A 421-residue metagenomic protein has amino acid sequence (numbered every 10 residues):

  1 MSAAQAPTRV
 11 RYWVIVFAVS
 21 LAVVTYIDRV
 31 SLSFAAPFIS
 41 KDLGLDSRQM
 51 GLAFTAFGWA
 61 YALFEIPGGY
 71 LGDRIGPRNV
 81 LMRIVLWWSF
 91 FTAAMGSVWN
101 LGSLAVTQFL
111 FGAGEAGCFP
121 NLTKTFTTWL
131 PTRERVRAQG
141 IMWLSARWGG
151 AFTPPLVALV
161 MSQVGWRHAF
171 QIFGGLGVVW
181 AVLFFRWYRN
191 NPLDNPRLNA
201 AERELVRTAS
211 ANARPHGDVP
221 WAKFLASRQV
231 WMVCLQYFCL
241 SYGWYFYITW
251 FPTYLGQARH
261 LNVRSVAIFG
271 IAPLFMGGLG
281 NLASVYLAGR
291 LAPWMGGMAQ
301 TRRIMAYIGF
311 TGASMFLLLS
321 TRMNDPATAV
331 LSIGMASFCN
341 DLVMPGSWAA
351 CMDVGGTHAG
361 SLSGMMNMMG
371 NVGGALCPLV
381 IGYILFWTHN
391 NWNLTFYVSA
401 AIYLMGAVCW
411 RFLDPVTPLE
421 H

Functional and structural regions predicted by a protein language model:
W13-S47, Y247-P252, C377: Extracytoplasmic
L32-S33, S227-V285, V343-W348, C377-P378: Extracytoplasmic gate region of multi-pass secondary transporters
G44, G76, S97-S103, G114 (+4 more regions): Helix-breaking motifs and short loop linkers at transmembrane-helix boundaries and internal kinks in secondary membrane
L63-G102: Conserved MFS/SLC helix-loop-helix module at the cytosolic interface between two early adjacent transmembrane helices
N79-A94, Q300-L317: Structural signature of the two symmetry-related core transmembrane helices
T107-A146: Cytoplasmic helix-loop-helix junction between adjacent transmembrane helices in 12-TM secondary transporters
M142, A146-N195: Helix-loop-helix hairpin linking two adjacent transmembrane segments in secondary transporters
S162-G175, N262, T301-I304, Y383-A401: A membrane-interface helix-boundary motif in multi-pass transporters
